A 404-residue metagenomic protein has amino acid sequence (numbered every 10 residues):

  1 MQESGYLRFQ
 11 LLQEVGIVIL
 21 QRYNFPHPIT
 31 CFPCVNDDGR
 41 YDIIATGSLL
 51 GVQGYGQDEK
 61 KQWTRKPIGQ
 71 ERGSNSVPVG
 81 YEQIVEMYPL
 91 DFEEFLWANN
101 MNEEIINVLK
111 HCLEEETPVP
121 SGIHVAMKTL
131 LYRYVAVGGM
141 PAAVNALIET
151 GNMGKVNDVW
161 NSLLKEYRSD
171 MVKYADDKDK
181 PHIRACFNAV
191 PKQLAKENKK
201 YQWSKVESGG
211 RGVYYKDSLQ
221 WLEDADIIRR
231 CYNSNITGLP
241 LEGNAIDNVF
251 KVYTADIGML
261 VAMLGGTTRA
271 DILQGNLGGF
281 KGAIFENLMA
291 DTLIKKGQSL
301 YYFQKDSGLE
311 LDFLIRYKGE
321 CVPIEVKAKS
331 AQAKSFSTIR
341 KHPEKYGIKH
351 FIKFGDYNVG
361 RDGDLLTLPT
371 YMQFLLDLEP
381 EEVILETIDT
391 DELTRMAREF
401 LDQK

Functional and structural regions predicted by a protein language model:
M1, R8-R22, P26-P28: Conserved P-loop NTPase "ATPase switch" module shared by AAA+ and STAND
P28-G51: Conserved catalytic/switch belt of AAA+ P-loop NTPases
G39-Y41, P78-Q83, Q298, G347-H350: Short glycine-/polar-rich loops that comprise or flank the Walker A/P-loop and associated switch/sensor motifs
G47, Q53-A195: Interdomain motor-coupling "hinge/lid" segment immediately C-terminal to the ATP-binding subdomain of NTP-driven enzymes
R133, M140, N145-L311, I315-K318: Accessory nucleic acid-recognition modules appended to NTPase machines
E320-V322, H350: Structural motif
A328-Y371: Catalytic cores of nucleic-acid endonucleases
N358-K404: Domain-level recognition of nuclease-like catalytic cores that cleave nucleotide substrates
